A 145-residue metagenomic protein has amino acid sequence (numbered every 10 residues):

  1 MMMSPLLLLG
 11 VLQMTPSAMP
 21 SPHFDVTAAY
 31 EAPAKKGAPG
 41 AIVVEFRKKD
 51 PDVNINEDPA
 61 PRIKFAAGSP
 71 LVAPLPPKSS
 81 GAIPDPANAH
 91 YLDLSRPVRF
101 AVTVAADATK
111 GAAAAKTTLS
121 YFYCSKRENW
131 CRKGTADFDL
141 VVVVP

Functional and structural regions predicted by a protein language model:
M2-Q13: Sec-dependent N-terminal signal peptides
M14-P145: Extracellular/lumen-exposed scaffold segments
